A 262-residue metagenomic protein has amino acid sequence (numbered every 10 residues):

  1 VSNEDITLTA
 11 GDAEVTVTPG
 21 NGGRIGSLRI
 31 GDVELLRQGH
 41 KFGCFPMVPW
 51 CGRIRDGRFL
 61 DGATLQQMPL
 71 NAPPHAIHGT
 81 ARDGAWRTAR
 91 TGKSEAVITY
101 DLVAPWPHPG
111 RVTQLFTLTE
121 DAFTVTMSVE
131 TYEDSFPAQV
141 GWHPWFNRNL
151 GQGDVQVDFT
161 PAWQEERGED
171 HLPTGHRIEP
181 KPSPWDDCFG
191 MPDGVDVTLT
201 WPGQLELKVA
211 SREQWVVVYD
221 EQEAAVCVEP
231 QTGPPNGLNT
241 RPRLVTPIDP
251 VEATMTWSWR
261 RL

Functional and structural regions predicted by a protein language model:
V1-A10, H40, V97, V103 (+1 more regions): Beta-strand-rich recognition/accessory modules
L8, V15, P19, Y100-N149: Acidic, contiguous internal or C-terminal segments within carbohydrate-active enzymes that form a structured patch used
T9-G11, G31-V33, G62-T64, T119 (+2 more regions): Short strand-coil-strand connectors
A13-N71, V226: Acidic-aromatic substrate-binding/catalytic surfaces of carbohydrate-active enzymes
L60-T64, A89-E95, T117-A122, N149-L150 (+1 more regions): A short, structured loop/turn motif at beta-sheet edges
Q66, A72-P74, T131, W257-L262: Short, charged beta-turn/beta-strand-edge "cap" motif at the junction between a beta-strand and an adjacent loop
P69-E120: Extended, loop-rich substrate-binding clefts of extracytoplasmic carbohydrate-active enzymes
S135-P137, P144-R212: Active-site/ligand-binding surface loops and adjacent short beta/alpha elements that line catalytic pockets across
